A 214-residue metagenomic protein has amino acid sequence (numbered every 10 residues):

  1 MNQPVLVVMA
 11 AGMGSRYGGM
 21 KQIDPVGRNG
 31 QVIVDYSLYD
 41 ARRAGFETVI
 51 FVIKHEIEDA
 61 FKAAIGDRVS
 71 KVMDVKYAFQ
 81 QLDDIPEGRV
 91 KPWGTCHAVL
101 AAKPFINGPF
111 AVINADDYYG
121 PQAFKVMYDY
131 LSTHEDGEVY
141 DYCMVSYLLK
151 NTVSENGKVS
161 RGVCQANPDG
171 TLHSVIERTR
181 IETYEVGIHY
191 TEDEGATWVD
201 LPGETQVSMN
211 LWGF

Functional and structural regions predicted by a protein language model:
N2-I65, Q80, K125: N-terminal glycine-rich phosphate-binding loop and ensuing alpha1 helix
G14, Y118-G120: A short, conserved beta-strand element in the Rossmann-like catalytic core that flanks the donor/metal-binding loop
K21-G27, G88-P92, V159: Short glycine-enriched, charge-decorated loop/helix-capping segments at active-site entrances that position
E47-V49, D74, P109, D141: Residues at the starts of beta-strands that form the adenosine-phosphate
A64-Q81, G137-Y140, N151: A glycine-rich helix N-cap at a beta->alpha junction
V69-P109: Short phosphate-binding loop-to-helix
G108-Y118: Short beta-strand-to-loop acidic/aromatic patch adjacent to the donor-nucleotide binding site
P121-G213: Conserved core of the sugar-phosphate nucleotidyltransferase
